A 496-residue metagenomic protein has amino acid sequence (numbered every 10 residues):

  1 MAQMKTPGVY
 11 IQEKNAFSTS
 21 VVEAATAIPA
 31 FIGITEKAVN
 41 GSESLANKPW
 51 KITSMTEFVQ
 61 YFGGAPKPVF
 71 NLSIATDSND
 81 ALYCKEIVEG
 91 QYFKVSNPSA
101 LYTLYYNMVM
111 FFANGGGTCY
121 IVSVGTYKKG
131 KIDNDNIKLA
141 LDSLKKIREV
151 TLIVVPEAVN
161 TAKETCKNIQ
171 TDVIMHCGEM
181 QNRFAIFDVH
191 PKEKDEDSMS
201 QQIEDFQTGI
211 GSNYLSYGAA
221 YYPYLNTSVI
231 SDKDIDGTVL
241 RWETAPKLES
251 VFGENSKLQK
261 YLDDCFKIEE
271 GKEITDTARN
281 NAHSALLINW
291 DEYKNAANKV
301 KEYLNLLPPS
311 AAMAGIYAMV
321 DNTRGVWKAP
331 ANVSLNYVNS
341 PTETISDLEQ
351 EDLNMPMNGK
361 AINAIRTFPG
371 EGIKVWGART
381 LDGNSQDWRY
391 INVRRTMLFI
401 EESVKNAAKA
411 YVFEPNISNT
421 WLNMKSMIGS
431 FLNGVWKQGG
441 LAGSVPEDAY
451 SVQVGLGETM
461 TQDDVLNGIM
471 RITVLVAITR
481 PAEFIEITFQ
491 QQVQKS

Functional and structural regions predicted by a protein language model:
M1-T118, L139, K145-V159, T165 (+1 more regions): Structured, hydrophobic secondary-structure cores that serve as assembly/anchoring elements
G125-D142: A short, well-structured beta->alpha microelement
I132-D133, A162-E164: Active-site-adjacent loop/helix micro-motif of nuclease/hydrolase catalytic cores
Q170-V173: Extracytoplasmic, non-cytosolic globular domains
